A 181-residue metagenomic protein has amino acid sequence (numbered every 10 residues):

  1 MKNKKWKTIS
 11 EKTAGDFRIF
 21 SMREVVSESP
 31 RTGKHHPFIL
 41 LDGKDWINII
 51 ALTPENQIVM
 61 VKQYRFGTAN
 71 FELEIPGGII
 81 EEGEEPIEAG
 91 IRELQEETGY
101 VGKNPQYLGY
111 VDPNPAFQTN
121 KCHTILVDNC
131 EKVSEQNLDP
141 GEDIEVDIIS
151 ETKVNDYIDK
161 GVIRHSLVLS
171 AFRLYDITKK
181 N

Functional and structural regions predicted by a protein language model:
M1-T13: A short, amphipathic edge element
E11, V61-Q63, Y110: Residue-level detector of high-confidence beta-strand sites
E11-N48, P54: Acidic, metal-coordinating catalytic segment for phosphate/diphosphate chemistry, firing primarily on the Nudix
F17, G67, N114-F117: Short glycine/serine/proline-enriched coil/turn segments at secondary-structure junctions
H36, I47-N48, T53, I79-S166: Unchanged
K44-E74: A glycine-rich, hydrophobic loop/mini-helix early in the fold
K160-N181: Long hydrophobic alpha-helical segments typical of transmembrane helices together with their membrane-interfacial
